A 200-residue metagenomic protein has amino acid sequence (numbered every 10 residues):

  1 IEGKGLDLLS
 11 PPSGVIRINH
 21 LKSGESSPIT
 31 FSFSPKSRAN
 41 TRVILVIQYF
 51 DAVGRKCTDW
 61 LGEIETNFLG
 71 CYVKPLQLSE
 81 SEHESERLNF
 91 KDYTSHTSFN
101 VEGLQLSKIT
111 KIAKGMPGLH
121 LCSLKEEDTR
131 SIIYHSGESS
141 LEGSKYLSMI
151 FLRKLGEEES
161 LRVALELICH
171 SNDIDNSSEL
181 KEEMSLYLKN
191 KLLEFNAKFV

Functional and structural regions predicted by a protein language model:
I1-V200: A structural signal for beta-rich interaction modules in eukaryotic proteins
